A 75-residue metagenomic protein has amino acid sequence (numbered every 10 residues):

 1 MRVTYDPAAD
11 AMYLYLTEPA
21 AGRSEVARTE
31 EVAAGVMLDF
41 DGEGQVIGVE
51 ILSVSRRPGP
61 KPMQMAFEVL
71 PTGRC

Functional and structural regions predicted by a protein language model:
M1-C75: Small, basic N-terminal interaction modules of short regulatory proteins
